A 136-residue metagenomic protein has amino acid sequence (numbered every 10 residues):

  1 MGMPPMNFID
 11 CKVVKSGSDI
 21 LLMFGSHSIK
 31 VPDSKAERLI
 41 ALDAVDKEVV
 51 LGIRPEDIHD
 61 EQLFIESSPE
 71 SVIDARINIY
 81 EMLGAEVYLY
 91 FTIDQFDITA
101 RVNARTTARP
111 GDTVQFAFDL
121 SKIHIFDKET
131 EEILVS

Functional and structural regions predicted by a protein language model:
M1-K12: C-terminal boundary and immediately downstream tail of ABC-type ATPase nucleotide-binding domains
D10, D19-R76, T107-S136: Glycine/charge-rich catalytic "coupling/switch" loops of P-loop NTPases
K15-D19, Y80-V87, K128: Short, conserved beta-turn/loop elements at beta-strand boundaries and strand-helix junctions
H27-V31, D94-T99: Short, structured beta-strand/loop micro-motifs enriched in basic residues and often containing a Trp
H59-L63, A85, A100: A short, acidic/glycine-rich surface segment
R76-N78, T99: A short linear hydrophobic-aromatic micro-motif
